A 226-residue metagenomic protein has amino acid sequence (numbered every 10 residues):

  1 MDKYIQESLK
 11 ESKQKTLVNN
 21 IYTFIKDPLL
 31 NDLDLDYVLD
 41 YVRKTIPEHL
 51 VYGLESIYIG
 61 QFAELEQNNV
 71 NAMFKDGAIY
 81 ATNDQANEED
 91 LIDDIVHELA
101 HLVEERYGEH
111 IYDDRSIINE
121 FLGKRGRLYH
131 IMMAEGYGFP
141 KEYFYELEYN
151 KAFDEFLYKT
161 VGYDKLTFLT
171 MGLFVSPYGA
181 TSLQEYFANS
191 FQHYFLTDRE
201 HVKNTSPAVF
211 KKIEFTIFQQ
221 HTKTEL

Functional and structural regions predicted by a protein language model:
M1, N19, L33, N68-V70: Intrinsic-disorder/low-complexity regions
M1-K15: Disordered inhibitory propeptide/activation segment of secreted metzincin zinc metalloprotease zymogens, centered on
T16-P28: Acidic/histidine-rich, surface-exposed loop or edge segments in extracytoplasmic proteins
P28-G53: Zn2+-dependent metallopeptidase catalytic core
Y52-L226: Active-site-flanking segments in enzyme catalytic domains
